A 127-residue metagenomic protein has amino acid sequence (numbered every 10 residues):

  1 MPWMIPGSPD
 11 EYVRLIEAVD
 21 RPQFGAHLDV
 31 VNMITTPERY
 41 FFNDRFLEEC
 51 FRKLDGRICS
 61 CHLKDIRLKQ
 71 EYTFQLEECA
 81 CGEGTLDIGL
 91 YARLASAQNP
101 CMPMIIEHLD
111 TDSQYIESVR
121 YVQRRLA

Functional and structural regions predicted by a protein language model:
M1-I5, H27-L28: Aromatic-lined carbohydrate-recognition surfaces of secreted/lumenal glycan-active proteins
P9-A127: Histidine-acidic metal/acid-base catalytic patches
